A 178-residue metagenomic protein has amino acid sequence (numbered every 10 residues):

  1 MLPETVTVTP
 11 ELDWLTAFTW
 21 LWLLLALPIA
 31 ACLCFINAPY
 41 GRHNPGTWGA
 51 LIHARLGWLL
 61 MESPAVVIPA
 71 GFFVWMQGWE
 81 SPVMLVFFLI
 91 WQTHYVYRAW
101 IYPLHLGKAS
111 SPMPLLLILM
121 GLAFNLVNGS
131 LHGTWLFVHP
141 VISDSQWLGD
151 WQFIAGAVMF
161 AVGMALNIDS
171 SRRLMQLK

Functional and structural regions predicted by a protein language model:
M1-K178: Membrane-anchoring alpha-helices and their flanking helix-loop junctions
